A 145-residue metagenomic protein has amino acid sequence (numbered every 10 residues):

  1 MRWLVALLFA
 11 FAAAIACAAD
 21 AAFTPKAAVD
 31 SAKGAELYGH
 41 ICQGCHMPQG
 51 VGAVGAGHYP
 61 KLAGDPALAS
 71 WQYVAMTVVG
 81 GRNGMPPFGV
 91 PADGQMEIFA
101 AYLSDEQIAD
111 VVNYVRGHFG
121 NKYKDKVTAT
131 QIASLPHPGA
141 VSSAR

Functional and structural regions predicted by a protein language model:
V5-A14: Bacterial N-terminal signal peptides
A18-L37, V51-A53, H58-P60, S70: Electrostatic cytochrome c docking/interface patches
D20-A21, G94-R145: Flexible coil segments in periplasmic/lumen-exposed cytochrome c-class electron-transfer proteins
G34, Y38-P48, V111: The canonical Cys-X-X-Cys-His
Q43, A75-V79, N113: Generic alpha-helical structural context detector
H46-V51, V79, R116-G117: Detector for the c-type heme attachment site
V51-S104: Gly/Gly-Pro-rich "capping" loops immediately C-terminal to redox-active cysteine motifs in periplasmic/lumenal
